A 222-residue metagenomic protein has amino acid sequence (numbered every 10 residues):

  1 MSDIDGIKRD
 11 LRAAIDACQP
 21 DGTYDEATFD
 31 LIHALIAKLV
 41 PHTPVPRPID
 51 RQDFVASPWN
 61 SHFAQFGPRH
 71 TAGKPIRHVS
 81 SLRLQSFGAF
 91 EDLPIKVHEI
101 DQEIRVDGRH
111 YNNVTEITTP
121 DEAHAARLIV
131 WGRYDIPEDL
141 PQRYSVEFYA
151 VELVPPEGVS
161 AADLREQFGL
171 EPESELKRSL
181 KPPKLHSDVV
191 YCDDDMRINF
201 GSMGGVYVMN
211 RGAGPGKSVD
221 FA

Functional and structural regions predicted by a protein language model:
S2-A222: Soluble ligand-binding/transfer domains with enclosed cavities or grooves
